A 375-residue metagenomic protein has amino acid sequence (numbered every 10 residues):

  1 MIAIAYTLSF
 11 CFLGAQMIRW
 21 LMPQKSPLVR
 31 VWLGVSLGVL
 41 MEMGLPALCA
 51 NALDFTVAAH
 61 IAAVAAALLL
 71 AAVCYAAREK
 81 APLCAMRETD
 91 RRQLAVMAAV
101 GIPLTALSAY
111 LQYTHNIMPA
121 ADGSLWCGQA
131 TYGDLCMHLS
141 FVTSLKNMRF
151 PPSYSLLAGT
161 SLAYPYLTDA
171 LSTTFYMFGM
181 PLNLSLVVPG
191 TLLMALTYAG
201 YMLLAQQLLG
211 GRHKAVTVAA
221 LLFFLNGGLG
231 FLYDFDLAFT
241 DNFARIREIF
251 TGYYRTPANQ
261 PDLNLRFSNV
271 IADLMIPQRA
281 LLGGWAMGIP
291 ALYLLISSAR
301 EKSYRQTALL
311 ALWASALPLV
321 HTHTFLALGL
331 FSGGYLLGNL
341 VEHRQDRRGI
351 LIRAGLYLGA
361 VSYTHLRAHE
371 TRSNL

Functional and structural regions predicted by a protein language model:
M1-L94: Membrane-embedded, hydrophobic transmembrane alpha-helices
F12-V29, N51, K80, G200-T217 (+2 more regions): Transmembrane alpha-helical segments of multipass membrane enzymes and assembly factors that act on membrane-embedded
D54-A62, M86-V96, R212-A215, R344-Y357: Membrane-interfacial entry segments at the cytosolic side of transmembrane helices
L104-M287, T322-L326: Active-site lumenal/periplasmic loops and adjacent helix-entry segments of GT-C-fold, multi-pass membrane
A272-M275, Q306-H321: Membrane-interface alpha helices of multi-pass inner-membrane proteins
G283-G284, G288-R305: Membrane-interface transmembrane helices that cradle and orient dolichyl/undecaprenyl
L295, R300-S303, A327-G359: Perimembrane helix-loop-helix junctions
T364-T371: Conserved small/polar residues in nucleotide/adenosyl-binding loops
